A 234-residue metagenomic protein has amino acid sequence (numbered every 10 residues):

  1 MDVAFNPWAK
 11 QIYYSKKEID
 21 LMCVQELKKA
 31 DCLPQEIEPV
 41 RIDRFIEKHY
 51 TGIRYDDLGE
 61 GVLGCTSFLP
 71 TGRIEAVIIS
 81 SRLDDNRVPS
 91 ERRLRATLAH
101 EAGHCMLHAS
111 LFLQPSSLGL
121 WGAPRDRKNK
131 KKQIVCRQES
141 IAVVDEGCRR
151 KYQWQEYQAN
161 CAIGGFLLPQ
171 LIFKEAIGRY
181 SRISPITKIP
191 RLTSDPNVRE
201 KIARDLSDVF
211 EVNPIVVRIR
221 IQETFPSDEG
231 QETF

Functional and structural regions predicted by a protein language model:
M1-F234: Active-site hotspot residues in diverse enzymes, especially metal/ion-binding acidic/histidine motifs
